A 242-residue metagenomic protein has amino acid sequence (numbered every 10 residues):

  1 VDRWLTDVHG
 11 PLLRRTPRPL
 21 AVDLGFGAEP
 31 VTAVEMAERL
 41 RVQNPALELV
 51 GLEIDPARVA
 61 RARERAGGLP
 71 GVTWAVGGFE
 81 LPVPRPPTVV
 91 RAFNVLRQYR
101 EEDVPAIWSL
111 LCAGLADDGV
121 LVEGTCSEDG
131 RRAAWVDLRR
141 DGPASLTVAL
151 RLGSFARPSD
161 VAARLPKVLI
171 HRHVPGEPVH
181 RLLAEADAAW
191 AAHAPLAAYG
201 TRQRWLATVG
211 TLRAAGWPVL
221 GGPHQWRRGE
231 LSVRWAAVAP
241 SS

Functional and structural regions predicted by a protein language model:
V1-P19, D23, A28-P30: Class I SAM-dependent methyltransferase Rossmann-like catalytic core, especially the SAM/SAH-binding loop
V22, G27-L81: Class I SAM-dependent methyltransferase SAM/SAH-binding core
G71-T73, T88, G119: Short, conserved active-site loop motifs that form the nucleotide-linked donor/cofactor pocket
P87-P105: A short SAM/SAH-binding and catalytic strip from SAM-dependent methyltransferases
R97, P105-D118: A short glycine-rich, Lys/Arg-flanked "PGG" loop and its adjoining helix->strand segment in the class I
L115-G130: Conserved beta-strand signature within the Rossmann-like core of class I S-adenosyl-L-methionine
A134-A207: A conserved mid-domain beta-alpha-beta active-site/ligand-binding segment of alpha/beta enzyme cores
R181-S242: Conserved Class I S-adenosyl-L-methionine
